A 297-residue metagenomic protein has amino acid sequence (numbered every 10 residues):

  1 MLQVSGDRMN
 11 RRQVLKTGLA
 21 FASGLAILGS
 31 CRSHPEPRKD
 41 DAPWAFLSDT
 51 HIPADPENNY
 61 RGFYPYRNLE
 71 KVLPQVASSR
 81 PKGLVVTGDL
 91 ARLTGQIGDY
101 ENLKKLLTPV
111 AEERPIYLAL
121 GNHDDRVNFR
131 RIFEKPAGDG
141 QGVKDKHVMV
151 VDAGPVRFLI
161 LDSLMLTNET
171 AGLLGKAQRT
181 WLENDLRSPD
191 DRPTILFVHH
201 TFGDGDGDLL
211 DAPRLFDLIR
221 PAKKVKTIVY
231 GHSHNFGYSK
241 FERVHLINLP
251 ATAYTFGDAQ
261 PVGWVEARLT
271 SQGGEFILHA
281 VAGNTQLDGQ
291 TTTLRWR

Functional and structural regions predicted by a protein language model:
M1-N10: N-terminal secretory signal peptides
N10-I27: N-terminal export leaders
C31-Y100, D191: N-terminal active-site segment of His-dependent metallophosphoesterases
E36-R38, Q96-E183, R187-P193, D211-T227 (+2 more regions): Extended active-site neighborhood of metal-dependent phosphoesterases/phosphodiesterases
L47-S48, L84-G88, I116-G121, I195-V198 (+2 more regions): Active-site neighborhood of phospho(di)ester-bond hydrolases with catalytic His/Asp-centered motifs
N58, L90-A91, L164-L173, T201-D204: Surface-exposed cleft-lining segments at the edges of enzyme active sites
P189-G205: Short acidic, glycine-rich surface-loop motifs adjacent to enzyme active sites
R268-R297: A short C-terminal boundary segment appended to hydrolase-like catalytic domains
